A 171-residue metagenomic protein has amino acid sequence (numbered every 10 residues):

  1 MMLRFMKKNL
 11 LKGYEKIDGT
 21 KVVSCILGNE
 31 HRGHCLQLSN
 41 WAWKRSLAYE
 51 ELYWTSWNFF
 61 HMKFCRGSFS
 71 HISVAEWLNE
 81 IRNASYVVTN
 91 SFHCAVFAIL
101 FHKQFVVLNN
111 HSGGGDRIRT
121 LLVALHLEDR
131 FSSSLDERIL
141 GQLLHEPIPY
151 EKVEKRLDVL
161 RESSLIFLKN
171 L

Functional and structural regions predicted by a protein language model:
M1-L171: Active-site anion-handling motifs in enzyme catalytic cores
